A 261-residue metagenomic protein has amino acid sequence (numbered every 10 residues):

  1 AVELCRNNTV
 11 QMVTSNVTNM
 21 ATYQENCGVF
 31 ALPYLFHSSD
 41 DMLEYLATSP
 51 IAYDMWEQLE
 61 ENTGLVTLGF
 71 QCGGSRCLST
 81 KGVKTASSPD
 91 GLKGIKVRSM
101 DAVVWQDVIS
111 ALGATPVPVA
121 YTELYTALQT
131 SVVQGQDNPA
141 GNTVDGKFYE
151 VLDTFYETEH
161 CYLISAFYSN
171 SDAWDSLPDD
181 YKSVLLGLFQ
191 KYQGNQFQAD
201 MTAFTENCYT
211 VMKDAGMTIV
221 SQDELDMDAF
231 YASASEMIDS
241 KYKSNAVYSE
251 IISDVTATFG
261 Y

Functional and structural regions predicted by a protein language model:
A1-M42, E61, L65-Y261: N-terminal secretory/targeting leader peptides
Y45-G64: Hinge/lid segment of periplasmic solute-binding proteins
